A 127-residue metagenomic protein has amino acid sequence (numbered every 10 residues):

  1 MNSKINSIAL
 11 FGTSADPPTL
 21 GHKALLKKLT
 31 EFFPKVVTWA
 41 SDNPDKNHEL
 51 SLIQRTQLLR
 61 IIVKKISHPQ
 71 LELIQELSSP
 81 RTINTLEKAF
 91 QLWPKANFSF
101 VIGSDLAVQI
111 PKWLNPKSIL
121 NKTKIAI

Functional and structural regions predicted by a protein language model:
M1-I127: Nucleotidyltransferase catalytic core that binds NTPs
